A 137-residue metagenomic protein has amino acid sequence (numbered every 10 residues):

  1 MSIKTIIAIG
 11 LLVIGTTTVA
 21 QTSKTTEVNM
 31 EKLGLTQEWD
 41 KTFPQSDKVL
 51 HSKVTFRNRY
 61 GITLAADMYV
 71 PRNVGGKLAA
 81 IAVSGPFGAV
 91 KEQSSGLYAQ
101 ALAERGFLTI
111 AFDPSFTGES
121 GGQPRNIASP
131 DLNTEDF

Functional and structural regions predicted by a protein language model:
A20-T22: Boundary at the C-terminal end of the N-terminal hydrophobic targeting segment
M30-G76: N-terminal cap/lid segment of alpha/beta-hydrolase-fold proteins
K77-P86: Short beta-strand element of the alpha/beta-hydrolase
G88-Q100, P114: The serine-hydrolase catalytic nucleophile loop
A101-E119: Conserved alpha/beta-hydrolase
F116-A128: Glycine-rich "HGGG/HGxG" loop immediately N-terminal to the catalytic nucleophile of the alpha/beta-hydrolase
I127-F137: Alpha/beta-hydrolase active-site loop
